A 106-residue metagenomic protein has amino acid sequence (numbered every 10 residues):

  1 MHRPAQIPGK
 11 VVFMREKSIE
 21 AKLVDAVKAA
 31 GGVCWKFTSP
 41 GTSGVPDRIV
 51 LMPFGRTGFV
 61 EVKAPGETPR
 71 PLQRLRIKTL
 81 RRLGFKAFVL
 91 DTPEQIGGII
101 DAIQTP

Functional and structural regions predicted by a protein language model:
M1-P106: Catalytic phosphate/metal-binding cores of nucleic-acid and nucleotide-processing enzymes, i.e., regions that mediate
